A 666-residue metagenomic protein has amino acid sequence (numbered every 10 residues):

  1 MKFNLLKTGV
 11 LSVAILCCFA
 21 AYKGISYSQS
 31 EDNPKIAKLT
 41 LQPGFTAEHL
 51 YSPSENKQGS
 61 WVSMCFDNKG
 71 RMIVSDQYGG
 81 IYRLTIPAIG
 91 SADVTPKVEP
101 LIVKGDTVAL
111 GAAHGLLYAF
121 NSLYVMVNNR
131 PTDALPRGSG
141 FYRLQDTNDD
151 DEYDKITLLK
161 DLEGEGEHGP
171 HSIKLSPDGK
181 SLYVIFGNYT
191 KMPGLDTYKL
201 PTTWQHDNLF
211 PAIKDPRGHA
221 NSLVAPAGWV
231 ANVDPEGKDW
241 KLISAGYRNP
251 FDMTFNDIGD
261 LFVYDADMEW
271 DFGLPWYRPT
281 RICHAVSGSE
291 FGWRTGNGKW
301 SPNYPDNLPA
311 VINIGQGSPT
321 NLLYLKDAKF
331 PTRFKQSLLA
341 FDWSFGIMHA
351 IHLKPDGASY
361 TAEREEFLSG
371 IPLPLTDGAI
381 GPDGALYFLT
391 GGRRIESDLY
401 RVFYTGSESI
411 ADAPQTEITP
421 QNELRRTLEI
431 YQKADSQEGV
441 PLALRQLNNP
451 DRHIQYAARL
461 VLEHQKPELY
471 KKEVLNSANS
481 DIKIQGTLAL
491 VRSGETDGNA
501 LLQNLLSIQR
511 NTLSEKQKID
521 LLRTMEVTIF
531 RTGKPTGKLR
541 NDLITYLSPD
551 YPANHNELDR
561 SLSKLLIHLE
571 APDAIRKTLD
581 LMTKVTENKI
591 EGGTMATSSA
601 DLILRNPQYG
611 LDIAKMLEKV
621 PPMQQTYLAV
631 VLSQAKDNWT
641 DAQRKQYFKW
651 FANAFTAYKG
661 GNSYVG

Functional and structural regions predicted by a protein language model:
M1, A266-W270, L505-R510: Charged, low-complexity surface segments at secondary-structure and domain boundaries
M1-Q29: Bacterial Sec-dependent N-terminal signal peptides
F3-A14, P34, E236, I282 (+1 more regions): Generic hydrophobic-segment detector
F3-V10, L117, A379, T524-V527 (+1 more regions): N-terminal, helix-rich and Lys/Arg-enriched segments in bacterial and organellar proteins
C17, D93-V94, P211-K214, R445 (+2 more regions): A general, composition-driven signal for non-globular sequence regions
G24-I430: Beta-propeller domains with acidic blade repeats across secreted/periplasmic ectodomains and cytosolic WD/CNH propellers
G391, I395, Y404-G666: Long, ordered, helix-rich scaffold segments
